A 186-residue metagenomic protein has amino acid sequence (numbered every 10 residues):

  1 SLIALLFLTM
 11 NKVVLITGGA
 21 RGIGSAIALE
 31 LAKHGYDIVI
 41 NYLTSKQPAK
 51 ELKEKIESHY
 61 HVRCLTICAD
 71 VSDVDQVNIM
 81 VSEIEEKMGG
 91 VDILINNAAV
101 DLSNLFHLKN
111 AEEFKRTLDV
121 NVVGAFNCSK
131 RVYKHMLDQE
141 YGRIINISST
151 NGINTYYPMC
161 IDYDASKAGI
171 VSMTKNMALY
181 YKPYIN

Functional and structural regions predicted by a protein language model:
A20-R21: Conserved glycine-rich cofactor-binding loop
H34-E51: Conserved glycine-rich Rossmann-like NAD(P)H-binding loop of the short-chain dehydrogenase/reductase
L105-F106, N110-K115, I144: Substrate-binding pocket helix/loop in short-chain dehydrogenase/reductase
K109, T155-D164, N176: Active-site loop-to-helix junction immediately N-terminal to the catalytic Tyr of the SDR YXXXK motif in Rossmann-fold
S129, S166, T174: Active-site helix of classical SDR
K134, L179-P183: Alpha-helical segment proximal to the catalytic Tyr-Lys
S149: Residue(s) in the substrate-gating loop at a strand-loop-helix junction that position the organic substrate next
